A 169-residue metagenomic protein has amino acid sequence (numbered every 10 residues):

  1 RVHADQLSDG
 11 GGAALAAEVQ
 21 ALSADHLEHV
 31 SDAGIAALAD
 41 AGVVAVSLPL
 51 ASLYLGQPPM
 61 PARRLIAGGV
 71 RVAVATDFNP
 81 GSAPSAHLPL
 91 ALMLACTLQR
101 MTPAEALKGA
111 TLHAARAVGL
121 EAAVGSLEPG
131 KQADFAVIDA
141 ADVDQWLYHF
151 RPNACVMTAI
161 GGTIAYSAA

Functional and structural regions predicted by a protein language model:
R1-A14, G162: Histidine/acidic-residue-rich, glycine-tolerant segments that coordinate divalent metal ions
D9-A123, I138, F150: Active-site-adjacent C-terminal substructures of enzyme catalytic domains
A110-L112, R116, Q132-A169: C-terminal cap of metal-dependent C-N hydrolases
